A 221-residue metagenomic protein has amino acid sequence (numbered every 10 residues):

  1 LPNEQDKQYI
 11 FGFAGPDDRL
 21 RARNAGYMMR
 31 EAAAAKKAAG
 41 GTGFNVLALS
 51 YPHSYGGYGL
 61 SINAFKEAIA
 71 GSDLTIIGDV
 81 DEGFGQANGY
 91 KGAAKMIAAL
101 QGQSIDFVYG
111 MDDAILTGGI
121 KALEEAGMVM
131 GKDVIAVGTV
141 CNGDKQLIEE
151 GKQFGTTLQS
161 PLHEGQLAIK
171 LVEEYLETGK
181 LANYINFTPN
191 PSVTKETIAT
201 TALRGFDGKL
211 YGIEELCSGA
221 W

Functional and structural regions predicted by a protein language model:
L1, F11-G12, N45-L49, G78-D79 (+3 more regions): Structural recognition of the beta-strand scaffold that forms the well-ordered cores of secreted hydrolase catalytic
L1-L20, A39-N45, C141-F154: Flexible loop/hinge segments that line or gate small-molecule binding clefts
L1-Q5, R19, P52-G56, E82-A87 (+3 more regions): Solvent-exposed loop/turn segments at secondary-structure junctions within structured extracellular/periplasmic domains
G15-A25, F44-I69, T75, D81-A87: Extracytoplasmic ligand-binding site segments that recognize negatively charged/polar headgroups
D18-R21, A25, M29, G57-S61 (+9 more regions): Stable alpha-helical elements in mature extracytoplasmic
M29-K37, I97, A168, V172-K180: Short, hydrophobic alpha-helical segments
G43-H53, I69, S160-W221: Hinge/cleft segment of the Venus flytrap/periplasmic-binding protein
A64-F65, I77-G78, E82-L147: Hydrophobic alpha-helical
